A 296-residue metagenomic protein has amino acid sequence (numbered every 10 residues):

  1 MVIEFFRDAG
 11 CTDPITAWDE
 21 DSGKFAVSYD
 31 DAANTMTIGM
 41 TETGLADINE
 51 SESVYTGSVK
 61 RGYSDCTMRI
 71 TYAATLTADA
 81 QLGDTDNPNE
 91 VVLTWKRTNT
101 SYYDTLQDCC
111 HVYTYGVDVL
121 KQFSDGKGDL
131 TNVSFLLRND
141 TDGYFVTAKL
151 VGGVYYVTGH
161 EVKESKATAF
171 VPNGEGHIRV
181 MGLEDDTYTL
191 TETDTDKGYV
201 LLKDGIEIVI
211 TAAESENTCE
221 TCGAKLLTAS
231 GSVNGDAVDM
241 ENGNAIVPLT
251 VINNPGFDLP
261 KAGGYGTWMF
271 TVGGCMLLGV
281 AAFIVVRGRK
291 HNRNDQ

Functional and structural regions predicted by a protein language model:
M1-Q296: Solvent-exposed loop/turn and edge beta-strand elements of beta-rich ligand-binding domains
